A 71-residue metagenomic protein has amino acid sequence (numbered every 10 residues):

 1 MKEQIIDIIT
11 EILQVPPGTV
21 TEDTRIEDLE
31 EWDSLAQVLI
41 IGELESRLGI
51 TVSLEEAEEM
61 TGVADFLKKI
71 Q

Functional and structural regions predicted by a protein language model:
M1-W32, L39-I41, R47-Q71: Phosphopantetheine-dependent thiolation modules in NRPS/PKS and related acyl-activating systems
